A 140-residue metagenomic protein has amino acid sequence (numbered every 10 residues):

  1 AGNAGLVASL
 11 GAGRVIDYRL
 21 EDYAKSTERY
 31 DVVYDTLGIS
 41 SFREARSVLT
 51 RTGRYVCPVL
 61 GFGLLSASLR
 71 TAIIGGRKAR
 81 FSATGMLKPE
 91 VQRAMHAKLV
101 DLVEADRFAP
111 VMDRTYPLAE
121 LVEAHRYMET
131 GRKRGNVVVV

Functional and structural regions predicted by a protein language model:
A1-V140: Terminal helix/beta-alpha structural elements that buttress the NAD(P)+-binding lobe
